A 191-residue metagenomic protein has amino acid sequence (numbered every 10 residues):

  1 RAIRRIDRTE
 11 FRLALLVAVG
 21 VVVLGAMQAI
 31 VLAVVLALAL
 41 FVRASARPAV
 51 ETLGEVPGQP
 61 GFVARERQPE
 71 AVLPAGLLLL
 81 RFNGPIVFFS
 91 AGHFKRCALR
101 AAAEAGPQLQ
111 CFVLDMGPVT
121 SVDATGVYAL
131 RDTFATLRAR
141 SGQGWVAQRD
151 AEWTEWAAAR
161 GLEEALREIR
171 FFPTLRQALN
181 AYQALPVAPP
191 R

Functional and structural regions predicted by a protein language model:
R1-R160, E164-A165, Q183-P186: The feature marks cytosolic C-terminal regulatory regions of anion transporters and related permeases
A165-A181: Short acidic-hydrophobic, aromatic-tinged amphipathic segments that line or gate anion-handling sites
L179-R191: Intrinsically disordered or compositionally simple regulatory linkers and C-terminal tails in signal-transduction
